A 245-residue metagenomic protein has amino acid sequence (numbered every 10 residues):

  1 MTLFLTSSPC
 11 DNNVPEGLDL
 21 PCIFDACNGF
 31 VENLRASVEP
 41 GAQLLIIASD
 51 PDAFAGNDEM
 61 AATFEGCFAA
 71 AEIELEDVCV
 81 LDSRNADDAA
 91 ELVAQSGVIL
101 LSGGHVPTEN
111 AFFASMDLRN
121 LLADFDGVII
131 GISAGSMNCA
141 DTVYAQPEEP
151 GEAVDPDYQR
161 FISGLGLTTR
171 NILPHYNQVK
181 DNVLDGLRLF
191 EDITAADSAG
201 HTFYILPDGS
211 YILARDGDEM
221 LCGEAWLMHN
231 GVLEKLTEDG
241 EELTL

Functional and structural regions predicted by a protein language model:
M1-P40, D58, A62, A145 (+1 more regions): C-terminal and late-domain segments of enzyme folds
E16-L92: ATP/NTP phosphate-donor binding region
D50, G104-V106, A134-G135, N177: Short glycine-rich anion-binding loops that position phosphate/pyrophosphate groups of nucleotides and phosphorylated
L92, S115-D126: Catalytic-core regions built around general acid/base machinery
S96: An anion/phosphate-binding loop that grips the pyrophosphate of nucleotide cofactors and donors
L100-S102, A123-T142: Catalytic nucleophile loop
V106-S115: Glycine/threonine-rich flexible loop motifs
